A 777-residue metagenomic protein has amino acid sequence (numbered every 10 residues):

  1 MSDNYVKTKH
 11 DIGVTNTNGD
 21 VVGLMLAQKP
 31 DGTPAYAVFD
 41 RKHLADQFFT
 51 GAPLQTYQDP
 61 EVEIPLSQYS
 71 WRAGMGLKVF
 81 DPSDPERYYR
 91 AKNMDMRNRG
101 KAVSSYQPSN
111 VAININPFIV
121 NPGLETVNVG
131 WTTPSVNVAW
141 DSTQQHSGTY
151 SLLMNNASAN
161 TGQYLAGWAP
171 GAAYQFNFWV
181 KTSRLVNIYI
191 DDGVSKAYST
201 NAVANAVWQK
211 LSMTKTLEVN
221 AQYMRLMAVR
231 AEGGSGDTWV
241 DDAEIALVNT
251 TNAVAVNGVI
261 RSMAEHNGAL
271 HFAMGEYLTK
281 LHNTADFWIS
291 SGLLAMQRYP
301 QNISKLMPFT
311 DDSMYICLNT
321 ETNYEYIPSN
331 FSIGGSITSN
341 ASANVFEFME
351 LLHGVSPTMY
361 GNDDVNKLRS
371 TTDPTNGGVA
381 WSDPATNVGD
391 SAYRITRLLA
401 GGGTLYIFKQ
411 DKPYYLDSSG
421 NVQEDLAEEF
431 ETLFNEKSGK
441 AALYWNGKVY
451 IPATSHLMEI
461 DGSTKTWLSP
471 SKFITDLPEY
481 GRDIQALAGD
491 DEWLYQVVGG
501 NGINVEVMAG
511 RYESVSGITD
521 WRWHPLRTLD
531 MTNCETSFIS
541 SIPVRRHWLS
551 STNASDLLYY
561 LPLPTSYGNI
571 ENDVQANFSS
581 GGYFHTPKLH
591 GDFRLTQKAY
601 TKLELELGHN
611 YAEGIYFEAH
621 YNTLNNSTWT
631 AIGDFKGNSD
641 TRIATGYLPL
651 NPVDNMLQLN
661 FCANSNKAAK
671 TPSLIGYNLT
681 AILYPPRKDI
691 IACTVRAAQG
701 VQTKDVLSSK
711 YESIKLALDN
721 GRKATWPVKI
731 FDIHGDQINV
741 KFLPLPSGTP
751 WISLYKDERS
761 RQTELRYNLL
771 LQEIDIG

Functional and structural regions predicted by a protein language model:
M1-I115, T250-A295, D312-S336, S342-Q423 (+6 more regions): N-terminal beta-propeller domains
N114-T250: Extracellular and organelle-lumenal recognition/adhesion modules and their flexible linkers in secreted
T161-L165, S199-T200, S212-M213, T251 (+7 more regions): Short Trp-Ser/Thr-centered turn/loop motifs at beta-strand boundaries
L211-T214, N302-I303, T623, S627-Y684: Beta-sandwich interaction modules
S235-T250, P564-N610, D654-Q658, C662-G700: Exposed low-complexity, polar/acidic, P/S/T/G-rich flexible segments that act as propeptides, protease-susceptible
K472-Q485, G517-V544: Conserved blade-ending motifs and adjacent loop-strand segments that build the rim/top face of beta-propeller domains
T536-H585: Blade-level signature of beta-propeller repeat domains, shared across WD40, Kelch, NHL, RCC1 and BNR/Asp-box propellers
L683-G777: Extracellular/virion structural assembly segments
